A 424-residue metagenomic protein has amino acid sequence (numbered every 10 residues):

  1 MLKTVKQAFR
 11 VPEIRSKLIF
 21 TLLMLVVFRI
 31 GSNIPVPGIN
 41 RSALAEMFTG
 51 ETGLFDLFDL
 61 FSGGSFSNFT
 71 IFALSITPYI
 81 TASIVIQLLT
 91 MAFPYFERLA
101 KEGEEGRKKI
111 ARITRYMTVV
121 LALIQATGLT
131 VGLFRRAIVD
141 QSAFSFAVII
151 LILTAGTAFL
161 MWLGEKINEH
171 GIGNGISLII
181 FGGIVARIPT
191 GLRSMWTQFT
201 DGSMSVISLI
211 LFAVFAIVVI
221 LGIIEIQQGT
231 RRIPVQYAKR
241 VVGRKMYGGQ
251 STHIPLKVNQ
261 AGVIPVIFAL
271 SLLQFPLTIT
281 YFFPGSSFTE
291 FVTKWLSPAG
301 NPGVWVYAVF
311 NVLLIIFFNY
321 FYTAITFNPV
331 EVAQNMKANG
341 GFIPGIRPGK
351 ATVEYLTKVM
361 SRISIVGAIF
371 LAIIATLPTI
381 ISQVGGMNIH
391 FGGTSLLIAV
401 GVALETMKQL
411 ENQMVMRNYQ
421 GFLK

Functional and structural regions predicted by a protein language model:
M1-A100, E105-K424: N-terminal cationic and glycine-rich segments that engage phosphates or anionic surfaces
